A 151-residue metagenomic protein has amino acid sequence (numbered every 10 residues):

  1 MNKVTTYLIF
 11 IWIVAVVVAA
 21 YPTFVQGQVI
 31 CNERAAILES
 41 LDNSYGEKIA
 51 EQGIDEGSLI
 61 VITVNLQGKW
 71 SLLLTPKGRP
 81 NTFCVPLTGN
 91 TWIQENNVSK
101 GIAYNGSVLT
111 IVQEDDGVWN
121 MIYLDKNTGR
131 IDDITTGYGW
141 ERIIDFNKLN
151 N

Functional and structural regions predicted by a protein language model:
M1-T6: Positively charged n-region of N-terminal signal peptides that target proteins for export
I9-A19: Bacterial N-terminal signal peptides
T23-N151: Polybasic/polar functional segments that serve as interface/processing modules
